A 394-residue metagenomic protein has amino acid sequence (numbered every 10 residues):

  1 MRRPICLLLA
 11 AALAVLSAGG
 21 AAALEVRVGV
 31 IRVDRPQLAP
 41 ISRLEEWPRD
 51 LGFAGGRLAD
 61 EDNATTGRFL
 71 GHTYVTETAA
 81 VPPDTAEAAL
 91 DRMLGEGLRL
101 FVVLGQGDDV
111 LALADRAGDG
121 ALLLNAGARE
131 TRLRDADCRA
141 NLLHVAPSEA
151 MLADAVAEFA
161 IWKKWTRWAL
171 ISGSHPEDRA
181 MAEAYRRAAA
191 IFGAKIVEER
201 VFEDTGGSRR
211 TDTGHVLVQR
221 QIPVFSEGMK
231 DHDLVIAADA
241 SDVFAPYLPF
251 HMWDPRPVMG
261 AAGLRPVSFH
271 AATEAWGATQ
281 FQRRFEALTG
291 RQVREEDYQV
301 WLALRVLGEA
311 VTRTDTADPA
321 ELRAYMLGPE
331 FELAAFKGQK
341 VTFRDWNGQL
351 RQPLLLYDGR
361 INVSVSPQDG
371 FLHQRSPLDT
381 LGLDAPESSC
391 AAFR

Functional and structural regions predicted by a protein language model:
P4, L8-A10, A22-R394: Extracytosolic ligand-binding ectodomains
S17-G19: N-terminal signal peptide c-region/cleavage motif recognized by signal peptidases
